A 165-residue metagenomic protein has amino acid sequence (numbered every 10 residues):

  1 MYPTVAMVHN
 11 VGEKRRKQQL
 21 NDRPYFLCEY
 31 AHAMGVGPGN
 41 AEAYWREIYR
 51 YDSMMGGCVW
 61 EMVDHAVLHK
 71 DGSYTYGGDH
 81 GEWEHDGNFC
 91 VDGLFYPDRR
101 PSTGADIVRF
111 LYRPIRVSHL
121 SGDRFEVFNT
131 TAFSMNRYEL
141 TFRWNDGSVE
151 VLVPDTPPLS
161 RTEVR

Functional and structural regions predicted by a protein language model:
M1-T103: Substrate-binding/catalytic cleft of secreted carbohydrate-active enzymes, primarily glycoside hydrolases
Q18, I48, S118, F133 (+1 more regions): Sterically constrained small-residue positions within well-ordered secondary structures of folded domains
P24, R113-P114, P154: Proline-rich low-complexity regions
C28, W60, L120, F128-T130 (+1 more regions): Generic beta-strand/beta-sheet core signal
P101-T141: Surface beta-strand/loop "capping" patches
R124-R165: Beta-strand-rich binding/interaction modules
